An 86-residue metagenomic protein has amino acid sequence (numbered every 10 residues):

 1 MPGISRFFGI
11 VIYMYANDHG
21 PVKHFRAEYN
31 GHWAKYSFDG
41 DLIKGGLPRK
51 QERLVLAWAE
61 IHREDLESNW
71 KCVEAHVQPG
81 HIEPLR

Functional and structural regions predicted by a protein language model:
M1, P21-A27, W58-A59, G80: N-terminal, helix-rich and Lys/Arg-enriched segments in bacterial and organellar proteins
M1-P21: Short, charged/polar N-terminal "headpieces" of proteins
G3, A34, F38, I43 (+1 more regions): Glycine-rich, flexible loop/turn motifs
Y15-Q51: A short, structured beta-strand/loop element
L56-R86: C-terminal structural segments of small proteins and small subunits
